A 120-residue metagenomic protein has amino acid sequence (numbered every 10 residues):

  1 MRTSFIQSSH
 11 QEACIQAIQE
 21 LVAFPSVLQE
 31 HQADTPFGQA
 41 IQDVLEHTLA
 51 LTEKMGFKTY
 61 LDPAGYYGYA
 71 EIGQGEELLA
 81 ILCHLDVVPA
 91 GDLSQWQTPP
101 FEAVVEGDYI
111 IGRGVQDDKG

Functional and structural regions predicted by a protein language model:
M1-L93: N-terminal helical capping/dimerization or prosegment-like subdomains of hydrolases acting on amide or phosphate bonds
L78-G120: Active-site metal-coordination/substrate-binding segment of hydrolases, especially metallo-dependent peptidases
